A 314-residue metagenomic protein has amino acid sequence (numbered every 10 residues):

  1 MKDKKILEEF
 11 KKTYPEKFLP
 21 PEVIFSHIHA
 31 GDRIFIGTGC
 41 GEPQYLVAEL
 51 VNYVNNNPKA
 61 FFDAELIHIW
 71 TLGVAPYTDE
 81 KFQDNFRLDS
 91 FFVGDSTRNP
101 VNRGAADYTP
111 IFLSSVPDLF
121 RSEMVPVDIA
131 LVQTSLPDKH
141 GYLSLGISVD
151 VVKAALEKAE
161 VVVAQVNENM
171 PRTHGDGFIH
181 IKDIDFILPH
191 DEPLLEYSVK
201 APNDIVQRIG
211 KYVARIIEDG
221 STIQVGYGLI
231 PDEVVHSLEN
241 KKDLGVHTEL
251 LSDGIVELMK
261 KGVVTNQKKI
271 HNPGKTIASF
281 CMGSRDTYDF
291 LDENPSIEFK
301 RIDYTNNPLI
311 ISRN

Functional and structural regions predicted by a protein language model:
M1-N314: Conserved alpha/beta enzyme-core scaffold
